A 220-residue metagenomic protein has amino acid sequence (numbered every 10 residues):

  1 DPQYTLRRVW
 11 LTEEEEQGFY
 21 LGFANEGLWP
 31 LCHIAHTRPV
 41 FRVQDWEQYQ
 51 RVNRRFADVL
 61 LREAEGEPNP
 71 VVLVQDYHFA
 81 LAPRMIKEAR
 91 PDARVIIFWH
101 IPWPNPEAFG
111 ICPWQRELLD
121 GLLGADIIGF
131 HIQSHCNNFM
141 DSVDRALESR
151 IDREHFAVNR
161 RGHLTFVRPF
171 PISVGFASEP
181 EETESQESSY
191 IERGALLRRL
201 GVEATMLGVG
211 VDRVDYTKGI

Functional and structural regions predicted by a protein language model:
D1-I220: Catalytic cores of carbohydrate-active enzymes across secretory and cytosolic contexts
